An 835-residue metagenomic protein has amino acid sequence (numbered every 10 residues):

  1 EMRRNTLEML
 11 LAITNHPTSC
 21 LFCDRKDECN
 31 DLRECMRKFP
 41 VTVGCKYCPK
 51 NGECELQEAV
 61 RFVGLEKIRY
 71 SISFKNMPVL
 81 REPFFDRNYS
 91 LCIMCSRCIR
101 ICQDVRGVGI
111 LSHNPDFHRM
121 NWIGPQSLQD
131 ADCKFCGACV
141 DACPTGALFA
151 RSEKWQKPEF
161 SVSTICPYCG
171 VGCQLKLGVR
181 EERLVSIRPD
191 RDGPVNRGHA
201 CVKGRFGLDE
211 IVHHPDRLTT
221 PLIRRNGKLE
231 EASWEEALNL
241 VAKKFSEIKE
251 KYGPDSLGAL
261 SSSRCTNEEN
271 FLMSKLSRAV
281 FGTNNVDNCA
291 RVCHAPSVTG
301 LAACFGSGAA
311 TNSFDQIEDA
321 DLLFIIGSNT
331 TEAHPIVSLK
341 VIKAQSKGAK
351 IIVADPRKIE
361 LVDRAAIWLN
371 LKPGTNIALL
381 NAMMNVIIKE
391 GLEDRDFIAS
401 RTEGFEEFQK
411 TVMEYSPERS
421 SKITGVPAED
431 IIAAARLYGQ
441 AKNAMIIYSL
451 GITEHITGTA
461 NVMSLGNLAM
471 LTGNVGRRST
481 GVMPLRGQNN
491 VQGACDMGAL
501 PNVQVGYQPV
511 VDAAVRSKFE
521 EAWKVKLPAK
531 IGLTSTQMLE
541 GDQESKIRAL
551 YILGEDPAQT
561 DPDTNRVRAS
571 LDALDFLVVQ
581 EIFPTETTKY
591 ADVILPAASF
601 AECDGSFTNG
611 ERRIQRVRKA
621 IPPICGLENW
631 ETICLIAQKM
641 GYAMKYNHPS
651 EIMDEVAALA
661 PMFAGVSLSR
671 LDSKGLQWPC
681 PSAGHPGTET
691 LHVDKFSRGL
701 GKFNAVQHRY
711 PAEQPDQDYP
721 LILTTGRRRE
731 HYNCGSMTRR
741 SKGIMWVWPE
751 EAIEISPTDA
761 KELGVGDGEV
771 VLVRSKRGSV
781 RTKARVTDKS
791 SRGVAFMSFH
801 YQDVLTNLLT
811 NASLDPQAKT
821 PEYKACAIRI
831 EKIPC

Functional and structural regions predicted by a protein language model:
E1, N5-E390, F408, P427 (+5 more regions): N-terminal export/assembly segments and adjacent metallocofactor-ligating motifs of anaerobic energy-metabolism
L21-C35, V41-P78, G109, R225-E231 (+8 more regions): N-terminal leader/propeptide and maturation segments of large enzyme subunits in energy/redox metabolism and hydrolases
F314, E602-P623, I633-A637, G641: Glycine/threonine-rich phosphate-binding loop and adjacent beta-strand/alpha-helix elements that clamp
T330-L339, P557-R566, G605: Glycine/threonine-rich flexible loop motifs
R357-E360, F583-R618: Flexible glycine/proline-rich, aromatic-decorated loop/lid segments
Y438-E540, G684, D694-R698, G726: A glycine-rich, hydrophobic/aromatic-adjacent loop/helix-cap motif
L485, Q492-P501, P649-G743: Long, low-complexity segments enriched in small/aliphatic residues
P623-S682, C734, R740-E754, T758-C835: Long, contiguous, secondary-structure-rich segments that constitute the structural scaffold of globular domains
